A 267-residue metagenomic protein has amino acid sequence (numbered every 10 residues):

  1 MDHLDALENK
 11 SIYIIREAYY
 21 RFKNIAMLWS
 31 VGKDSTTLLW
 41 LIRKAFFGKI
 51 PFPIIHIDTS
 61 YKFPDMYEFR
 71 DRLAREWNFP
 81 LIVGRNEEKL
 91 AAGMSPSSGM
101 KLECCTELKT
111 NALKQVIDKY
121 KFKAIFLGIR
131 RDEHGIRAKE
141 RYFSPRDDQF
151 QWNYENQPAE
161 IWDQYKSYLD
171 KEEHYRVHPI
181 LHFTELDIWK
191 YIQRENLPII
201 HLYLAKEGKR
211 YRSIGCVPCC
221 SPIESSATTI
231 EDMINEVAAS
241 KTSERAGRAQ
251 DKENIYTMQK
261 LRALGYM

Functional and structural regions predicted by a protein language model:
M1-M267: Nucleotide-activated chemistry modules centered on ATP-dependent adenylation/adenylyltransferase
